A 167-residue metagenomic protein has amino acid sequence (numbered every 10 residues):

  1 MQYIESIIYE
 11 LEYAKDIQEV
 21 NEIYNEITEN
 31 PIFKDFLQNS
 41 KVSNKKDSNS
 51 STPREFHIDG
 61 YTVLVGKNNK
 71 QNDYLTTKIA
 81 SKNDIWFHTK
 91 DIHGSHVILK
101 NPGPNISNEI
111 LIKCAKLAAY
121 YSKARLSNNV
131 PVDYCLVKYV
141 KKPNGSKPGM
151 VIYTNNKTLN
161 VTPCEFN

Functional and structural regions predicted by a protein language model:
Q2-V63: Coiled-coil termination/hinge junctions
L37-N39, S43-K45, K67, N72-D73 (+1 more regions): Mixed-charge, polar/low-complexity N-terminal
T52, F56-L64, Q71-N167: Phosphate-backbone binding interfaces of nucleic-acid-interacting proteins
